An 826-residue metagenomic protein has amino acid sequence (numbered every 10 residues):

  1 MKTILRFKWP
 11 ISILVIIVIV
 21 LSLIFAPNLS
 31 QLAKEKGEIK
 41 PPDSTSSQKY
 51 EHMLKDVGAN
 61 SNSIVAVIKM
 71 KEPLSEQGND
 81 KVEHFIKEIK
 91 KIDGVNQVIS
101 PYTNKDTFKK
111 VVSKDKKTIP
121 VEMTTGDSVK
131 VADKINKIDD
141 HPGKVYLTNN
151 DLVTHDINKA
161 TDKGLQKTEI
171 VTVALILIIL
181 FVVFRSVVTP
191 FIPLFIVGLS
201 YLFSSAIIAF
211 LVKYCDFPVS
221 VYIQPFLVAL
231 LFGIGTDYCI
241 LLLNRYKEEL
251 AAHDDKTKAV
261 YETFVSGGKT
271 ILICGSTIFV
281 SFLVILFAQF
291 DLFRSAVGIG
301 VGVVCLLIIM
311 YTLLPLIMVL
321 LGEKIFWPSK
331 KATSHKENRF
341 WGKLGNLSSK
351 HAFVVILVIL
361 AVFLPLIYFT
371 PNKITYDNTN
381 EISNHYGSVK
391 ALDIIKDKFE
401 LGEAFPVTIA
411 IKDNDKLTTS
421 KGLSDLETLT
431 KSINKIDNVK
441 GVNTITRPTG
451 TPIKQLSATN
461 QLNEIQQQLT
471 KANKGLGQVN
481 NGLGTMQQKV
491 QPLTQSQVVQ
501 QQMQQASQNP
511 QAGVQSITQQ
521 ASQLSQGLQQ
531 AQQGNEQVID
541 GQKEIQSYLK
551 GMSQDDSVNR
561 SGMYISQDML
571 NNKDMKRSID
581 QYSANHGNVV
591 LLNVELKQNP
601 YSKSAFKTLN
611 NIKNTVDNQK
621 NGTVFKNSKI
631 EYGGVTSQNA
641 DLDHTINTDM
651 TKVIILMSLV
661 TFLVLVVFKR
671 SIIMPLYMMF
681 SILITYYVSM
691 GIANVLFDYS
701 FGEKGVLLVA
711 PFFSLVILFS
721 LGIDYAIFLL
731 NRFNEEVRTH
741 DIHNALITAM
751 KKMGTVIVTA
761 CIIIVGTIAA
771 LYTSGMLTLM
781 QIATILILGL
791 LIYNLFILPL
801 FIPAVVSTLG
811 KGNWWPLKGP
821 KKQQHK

Functional and structural regions predicted by a protein language model:
M1-A33, V95, G126-K373, P600 (+1 more regions): Membrane-embedded transmembrane helical bundles of large multi-pass transporters/channels
M1-T172, V183-V188, H335-G345, K350-M650 (+1 more regions): Feature of extramembrane
